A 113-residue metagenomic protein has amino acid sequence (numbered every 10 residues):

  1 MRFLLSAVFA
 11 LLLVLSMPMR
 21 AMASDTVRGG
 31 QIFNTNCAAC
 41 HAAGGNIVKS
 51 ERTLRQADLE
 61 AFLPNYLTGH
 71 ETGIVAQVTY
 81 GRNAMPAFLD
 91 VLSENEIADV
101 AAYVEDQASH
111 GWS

Functional and structural regions predicted by a protein language model:
M1-D25, Q77, D106-S113: Post-cleavage N-terminal segment of exported redox proteins
V8, A61, Y66, L92-N95 (+1 more regions): A broad, structure-centric signal for solvent-exposed, well-ordered loop/edge residues that line or flank functional
M17, Q31-N34, T79: Processing junctions and N-termini across compartments
M19, P64, A87-D90: Short, flexible active-site loop motifs that bind/organize anionic cofactors or intermediates
T26, G30, A42-V75: Gly/Gly-Pro-rich "capping" loops immediately C-terminal to redox-active cysteine motifs in periplasmic/lumenal
V27-A38, V48, G69, V91-E94 (+1 more regions): Sequence context surrounding c-type heme c attachment/ligation sites in exported
G29, F33-A43, M85, V100: The canonical Cys-X-X-Cys-His
V48-A57, V75-Q107, W112: Axial heme c-ligation environment in periplasmic c-type cytochrome domains
